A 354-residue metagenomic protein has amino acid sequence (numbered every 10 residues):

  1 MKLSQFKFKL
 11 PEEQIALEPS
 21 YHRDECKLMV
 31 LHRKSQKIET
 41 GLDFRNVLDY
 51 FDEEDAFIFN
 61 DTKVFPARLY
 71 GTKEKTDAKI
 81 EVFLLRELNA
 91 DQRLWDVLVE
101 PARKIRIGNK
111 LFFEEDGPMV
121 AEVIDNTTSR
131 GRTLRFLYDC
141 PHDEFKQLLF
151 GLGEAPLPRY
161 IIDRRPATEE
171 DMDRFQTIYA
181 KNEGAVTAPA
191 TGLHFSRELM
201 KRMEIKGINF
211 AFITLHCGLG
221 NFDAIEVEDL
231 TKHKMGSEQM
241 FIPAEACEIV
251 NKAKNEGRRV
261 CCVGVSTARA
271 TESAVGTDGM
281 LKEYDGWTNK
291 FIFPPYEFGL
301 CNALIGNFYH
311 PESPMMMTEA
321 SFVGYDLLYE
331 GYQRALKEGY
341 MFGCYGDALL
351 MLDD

Functional and structural regions predicted by a protein language model:
M1-D354: Surface-exposed, charge/polar-rich loops and edge strands
